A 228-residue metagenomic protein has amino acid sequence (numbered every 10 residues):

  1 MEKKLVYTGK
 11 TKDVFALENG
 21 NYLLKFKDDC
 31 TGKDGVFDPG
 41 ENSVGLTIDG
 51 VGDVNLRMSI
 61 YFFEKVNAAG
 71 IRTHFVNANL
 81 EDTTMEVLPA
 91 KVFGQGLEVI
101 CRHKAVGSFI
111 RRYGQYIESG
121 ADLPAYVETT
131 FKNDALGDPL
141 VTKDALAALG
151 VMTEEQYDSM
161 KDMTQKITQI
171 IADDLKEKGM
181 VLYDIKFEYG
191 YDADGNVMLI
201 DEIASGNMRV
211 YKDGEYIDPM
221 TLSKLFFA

Functional and structural regions predicted by a protein language model:
M1-T130: Active-site loop/lid in soluble adenylation, ligation, and acyl-transfer enzymes
N21, G94-G96, G179-L182, D194-V197: Coil-to-beta-strand transition motifs
P39-V54, P139-M163: Short histidine-centered catalytic/ligand-binding loop motif
H74-T83, L175-Y191: A short glycine-rich, hydrophobically flanked beta-strand micro-motif that places a catalytic Asp/Glu for divalent metal
C101, L182-E202: Conserved metal-phosphate-binding beta-hairpin within the catalytic cores of diverse ATP-dependent phosphoryl-transfer
R111, S119, E202-A228: C-terminal helix-cap and adjacent tail motif
E128-D138: Active-site cradle of extracellular carbohydrate-active enzymes
M152-Y183: A long amphipathic alpha-helix within ATP-dependent nucleotide-binding catalytic cores
